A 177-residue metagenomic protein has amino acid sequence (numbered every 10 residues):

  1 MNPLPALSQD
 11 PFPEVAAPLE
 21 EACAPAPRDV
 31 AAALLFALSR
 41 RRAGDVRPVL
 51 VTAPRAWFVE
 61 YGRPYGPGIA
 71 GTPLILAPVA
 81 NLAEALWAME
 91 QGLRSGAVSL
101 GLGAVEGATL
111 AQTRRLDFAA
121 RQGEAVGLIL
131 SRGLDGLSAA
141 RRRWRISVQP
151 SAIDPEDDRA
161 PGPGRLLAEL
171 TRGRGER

Functional and structural regions predicted by a protein language model:
M1-R177: N-terminal regions of ATP-driven nucleic-acid and macromolecular assemblies, encompassing P-loop NTP-binding domains
